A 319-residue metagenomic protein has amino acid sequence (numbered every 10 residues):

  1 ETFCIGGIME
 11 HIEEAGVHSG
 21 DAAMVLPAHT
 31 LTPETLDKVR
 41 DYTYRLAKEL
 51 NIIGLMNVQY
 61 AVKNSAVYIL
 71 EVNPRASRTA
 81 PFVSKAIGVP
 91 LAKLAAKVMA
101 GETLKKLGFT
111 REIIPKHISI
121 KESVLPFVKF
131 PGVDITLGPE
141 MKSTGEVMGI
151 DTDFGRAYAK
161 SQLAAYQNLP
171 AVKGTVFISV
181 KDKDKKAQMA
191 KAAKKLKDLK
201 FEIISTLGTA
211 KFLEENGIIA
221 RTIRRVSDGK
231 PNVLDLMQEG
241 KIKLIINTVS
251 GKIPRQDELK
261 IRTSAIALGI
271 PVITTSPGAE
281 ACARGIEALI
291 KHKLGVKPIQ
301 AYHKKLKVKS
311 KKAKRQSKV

Functional and structural regions predicted by a protein language model:
E1-A171: ATP-dependent carboxylate activation and anion-phosphoryl transfer catalytic cores that bind Mg-ATP to form
R75, K181-K183, V249-I253: Short glycine-rich anion-binding loops that position phosphate/pyrophosphate groups of nucleotides and phosphorylated
L163-V176, K195-D198, L236-I242: Glycine-rich phosphate/diphosphate-binding loops that line cofactor/substrate pockets in enzymes
F177, K200-F212: Short internal beta-strands
R224-R225, V233-L306: Peripheral docking tails and interdomain loops at the edges of cofactor- or intermediate-handling domains
K305-V319: Short, basic, low-complexity termini and linkers enriched in Ser/Thr/Gly/Pro that act as targeting/leader peptides
